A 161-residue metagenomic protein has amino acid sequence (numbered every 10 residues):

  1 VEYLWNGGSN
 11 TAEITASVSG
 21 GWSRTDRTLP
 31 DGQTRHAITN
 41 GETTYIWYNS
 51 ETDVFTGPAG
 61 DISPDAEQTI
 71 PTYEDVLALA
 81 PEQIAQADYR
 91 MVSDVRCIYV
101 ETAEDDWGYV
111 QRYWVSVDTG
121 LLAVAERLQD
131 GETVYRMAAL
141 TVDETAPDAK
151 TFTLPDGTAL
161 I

Functional and structural regions predicted by a protein language model:
V1-W22, A59, L79-A80, T151-I161: N-terminal leader/targeting segments and the immediate start of mature chains
V1-W5, R24-P30, C97-D105, V124-L128: Short beta-strand segments that buttress and anchor functional surface loops
G8-N10, S19, P30-Q33, Q83-I84 (+2 more regions): Residues that act as N-cap/strand-start positions at coil-to-secondary-structure junctions
N10-P71, L121-A139: An acidic-aromatic
E13-V18, H36-I38, E82-M91, Y113: Short, exposed beta-strand/loop patches in secreted or surface proteins that constitute
S19, E67-T69, V92-V100: Short, positively charged
T69-T72, E82-I84: Short Pro/Gly-enriched beta-strand edge/turn motifs at strand-loop
L79-A85, V92-C97, D105-Y109, V117-I161: Non-transmembrane domains of secretory- and envelope-associated proteins
